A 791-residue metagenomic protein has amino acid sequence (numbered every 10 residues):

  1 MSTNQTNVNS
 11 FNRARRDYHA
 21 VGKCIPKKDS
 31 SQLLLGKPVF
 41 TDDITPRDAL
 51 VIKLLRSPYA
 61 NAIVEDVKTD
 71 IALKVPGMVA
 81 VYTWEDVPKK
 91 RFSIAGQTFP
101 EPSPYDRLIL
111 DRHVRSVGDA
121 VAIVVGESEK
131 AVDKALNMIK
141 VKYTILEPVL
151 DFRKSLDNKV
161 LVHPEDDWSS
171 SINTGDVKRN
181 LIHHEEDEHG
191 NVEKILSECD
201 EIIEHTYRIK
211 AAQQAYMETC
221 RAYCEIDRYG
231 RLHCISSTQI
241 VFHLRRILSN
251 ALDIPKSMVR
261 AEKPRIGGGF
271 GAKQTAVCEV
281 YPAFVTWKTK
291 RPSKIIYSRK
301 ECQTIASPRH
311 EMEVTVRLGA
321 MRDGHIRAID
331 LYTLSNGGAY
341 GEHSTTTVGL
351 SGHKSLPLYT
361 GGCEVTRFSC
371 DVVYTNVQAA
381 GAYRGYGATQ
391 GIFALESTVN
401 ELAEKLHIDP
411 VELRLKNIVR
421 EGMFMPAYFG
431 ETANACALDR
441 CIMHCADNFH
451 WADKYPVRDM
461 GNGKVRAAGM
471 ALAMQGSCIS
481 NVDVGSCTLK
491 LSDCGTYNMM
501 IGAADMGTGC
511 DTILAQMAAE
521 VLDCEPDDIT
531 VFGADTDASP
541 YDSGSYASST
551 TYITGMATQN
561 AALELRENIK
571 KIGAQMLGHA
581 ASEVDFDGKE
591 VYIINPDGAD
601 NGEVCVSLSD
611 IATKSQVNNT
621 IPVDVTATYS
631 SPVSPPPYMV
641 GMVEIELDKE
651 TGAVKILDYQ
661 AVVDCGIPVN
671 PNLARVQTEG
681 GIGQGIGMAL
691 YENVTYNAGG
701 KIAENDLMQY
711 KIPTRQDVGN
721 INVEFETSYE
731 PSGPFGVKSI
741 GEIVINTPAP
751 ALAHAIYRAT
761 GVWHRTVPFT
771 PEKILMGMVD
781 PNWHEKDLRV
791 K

Functional and structural regions predicted by a protein language model:
M1-T174, I202, K288: Flexible, low-hydrophobicity surface segments
K23, D29-Q32, F99-P100, G175-A222 (+5 more regions): Glycine-rich loop/linker segments at domain edges
K28-Q32, N137-L150, Q239, N250-A251 (+3 more regions): Extended active-site and interfacial segments that coordinate phosphate-rich ligands in large catalytic machineries
W84-E85, D253-M258, K288-S293, R322 (+2 more regions): C-terminal catalytic domains of large/alpha subunits in multi-subunit enzymes
R91-G96, A135-M138, R245-I247, F270-A276 (+11 more regions): Short acidic, glycine/serine/threonine-rich loops at helix termini
R112-H113, P255-K263, W287-S298, Q303-I305: Conserved catalytic cysteine-centered active-site region of acyl-thioester-dependent Claisen-condensing enzymes
V162-L252, I418-T496, A703-E724: Helix-loop-helix junctions that connect adjacent transmembrane helices in secondary transporters/permeases, recognized
R246, G267-K290, K294-Y297, C510-A518: Thiamine diphosphate
